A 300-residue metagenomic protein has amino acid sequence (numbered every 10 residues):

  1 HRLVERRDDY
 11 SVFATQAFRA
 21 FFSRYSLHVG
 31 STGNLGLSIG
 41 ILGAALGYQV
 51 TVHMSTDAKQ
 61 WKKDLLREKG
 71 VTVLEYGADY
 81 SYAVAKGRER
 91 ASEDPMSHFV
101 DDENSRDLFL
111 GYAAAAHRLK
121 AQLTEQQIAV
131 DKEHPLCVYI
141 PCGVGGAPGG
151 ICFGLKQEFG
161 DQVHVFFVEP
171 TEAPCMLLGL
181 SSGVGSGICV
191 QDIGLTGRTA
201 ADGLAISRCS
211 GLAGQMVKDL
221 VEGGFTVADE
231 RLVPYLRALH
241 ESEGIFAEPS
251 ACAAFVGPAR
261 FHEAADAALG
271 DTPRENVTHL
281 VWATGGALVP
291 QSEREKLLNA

Functional and structural regions predicted by a protein language model:
H1-A20, G36, A115-V130, P258-F261: Short internal alpha-helix immediately C-terminal to a glycine-rich phosphate-binding loop in Rossmann-like
Y10-S55, H134-A147, L280-A283: A short, small-residue-rich loop immediately preceding and capping a beta-strand
V29-L46, Q60-K63, P141-C152, C175-L177 (+2 more regions): Short glycine/serine/threonine-rich phosphate/pyrophosphate-binding segments that cradle anionic phosphate groups
V50-D57, H164-P170: Short internal beta-strands
T51-C137, G183-T226: Small/polar-residue-rich loop-to-helix segments that shape phosphate-bearing ligand pockets
K86, L110-Y112, G150-I151, M176-G183 (+1 more regions): Short, well-ordered secondary-structure micro-motifs
Q157-P249, R294-A300: Active-site/ligand-binding loops adjacent to catalytic centers
A253-A300: Phosphate-binding loop/pocket of nucleotide- and phosphate-handling active sites
